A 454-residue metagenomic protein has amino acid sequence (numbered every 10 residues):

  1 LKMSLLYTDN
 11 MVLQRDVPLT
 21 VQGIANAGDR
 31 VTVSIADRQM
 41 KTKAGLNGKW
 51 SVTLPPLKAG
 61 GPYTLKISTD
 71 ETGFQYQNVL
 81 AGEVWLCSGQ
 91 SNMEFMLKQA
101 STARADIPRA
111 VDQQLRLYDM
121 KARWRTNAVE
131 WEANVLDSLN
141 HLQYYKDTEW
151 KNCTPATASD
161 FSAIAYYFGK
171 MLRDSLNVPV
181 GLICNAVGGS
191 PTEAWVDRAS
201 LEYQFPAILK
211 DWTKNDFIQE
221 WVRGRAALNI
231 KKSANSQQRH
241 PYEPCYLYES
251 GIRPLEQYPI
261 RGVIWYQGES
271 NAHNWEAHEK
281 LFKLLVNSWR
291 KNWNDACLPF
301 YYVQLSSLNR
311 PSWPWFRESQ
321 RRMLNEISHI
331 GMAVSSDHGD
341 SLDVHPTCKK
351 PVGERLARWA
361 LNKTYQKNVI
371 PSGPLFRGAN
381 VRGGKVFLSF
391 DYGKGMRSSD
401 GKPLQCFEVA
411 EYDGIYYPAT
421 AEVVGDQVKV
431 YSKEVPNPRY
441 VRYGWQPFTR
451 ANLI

Functional and structural regions predicted by a protein language model:
L1-I454: Cell-envelope and extracellular/periplasmic
